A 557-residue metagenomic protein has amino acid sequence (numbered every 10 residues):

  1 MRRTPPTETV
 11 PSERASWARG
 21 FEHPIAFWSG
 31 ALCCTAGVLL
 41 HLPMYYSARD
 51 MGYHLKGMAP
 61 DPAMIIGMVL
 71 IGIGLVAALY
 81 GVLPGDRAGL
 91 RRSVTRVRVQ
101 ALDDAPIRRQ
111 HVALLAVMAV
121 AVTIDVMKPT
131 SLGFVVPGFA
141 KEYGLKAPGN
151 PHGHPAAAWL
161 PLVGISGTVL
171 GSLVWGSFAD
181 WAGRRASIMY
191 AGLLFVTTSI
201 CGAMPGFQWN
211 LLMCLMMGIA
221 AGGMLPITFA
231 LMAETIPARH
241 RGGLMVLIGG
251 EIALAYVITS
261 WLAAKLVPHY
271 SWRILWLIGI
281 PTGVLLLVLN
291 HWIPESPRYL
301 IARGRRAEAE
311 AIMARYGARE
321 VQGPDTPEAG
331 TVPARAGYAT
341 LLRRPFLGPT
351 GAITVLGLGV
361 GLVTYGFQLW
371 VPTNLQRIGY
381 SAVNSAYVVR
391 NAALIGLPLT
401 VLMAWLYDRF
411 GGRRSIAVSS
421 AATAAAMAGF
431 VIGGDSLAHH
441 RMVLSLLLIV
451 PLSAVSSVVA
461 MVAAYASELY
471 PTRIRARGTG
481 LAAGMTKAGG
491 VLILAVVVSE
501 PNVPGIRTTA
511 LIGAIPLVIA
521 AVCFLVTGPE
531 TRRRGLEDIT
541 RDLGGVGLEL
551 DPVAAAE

Functional and structural regions predicted by a protein language model:
M1-R14, Y46-D50, G67-D104, W292-F346 (+2 more regions): Intracellular cytosolic loops and amphipathic helices of Major Facilitator Superfamily
L39-Y45, A113-A147, T364-P372: Extracytoplasmic
H54-D61, V135-V169: Extracellular/periplasmic helix-loop-helix junction of adjacent transmembrane segments in MFS-like secondary
T130-P137, L342-T400: Extracytoplasmic gate region of multi-pass secondary transporters
L170-F207: Conserved MFS/SLC helix-loop-helix module at the cytosolic interface between two early adjacent transmembrane helices
L193-G206, A422-L437: C-terminal ends and interior cores of transmembrane alpha-helices in multi-pass membrane transporters/permeases
A203-M213, P268-S271, I432-L446: Helix-loop junctions at membrane interfaces in 12-TM secondary transporters
H240-Y270, T282-G283, A483-I493: Glycine-rich segments within core transmembrane alpha-helices of 12-TM secondary carriers
